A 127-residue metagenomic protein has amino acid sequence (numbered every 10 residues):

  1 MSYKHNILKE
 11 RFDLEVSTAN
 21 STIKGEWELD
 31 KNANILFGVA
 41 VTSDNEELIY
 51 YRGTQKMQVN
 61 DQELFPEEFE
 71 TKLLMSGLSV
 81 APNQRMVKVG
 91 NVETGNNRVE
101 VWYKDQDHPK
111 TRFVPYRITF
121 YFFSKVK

Functional and structural regions predicted by a protein language model:
M1-K127: Beta-strand-centric surfaces of beta-sandwich/beta-rich domains
